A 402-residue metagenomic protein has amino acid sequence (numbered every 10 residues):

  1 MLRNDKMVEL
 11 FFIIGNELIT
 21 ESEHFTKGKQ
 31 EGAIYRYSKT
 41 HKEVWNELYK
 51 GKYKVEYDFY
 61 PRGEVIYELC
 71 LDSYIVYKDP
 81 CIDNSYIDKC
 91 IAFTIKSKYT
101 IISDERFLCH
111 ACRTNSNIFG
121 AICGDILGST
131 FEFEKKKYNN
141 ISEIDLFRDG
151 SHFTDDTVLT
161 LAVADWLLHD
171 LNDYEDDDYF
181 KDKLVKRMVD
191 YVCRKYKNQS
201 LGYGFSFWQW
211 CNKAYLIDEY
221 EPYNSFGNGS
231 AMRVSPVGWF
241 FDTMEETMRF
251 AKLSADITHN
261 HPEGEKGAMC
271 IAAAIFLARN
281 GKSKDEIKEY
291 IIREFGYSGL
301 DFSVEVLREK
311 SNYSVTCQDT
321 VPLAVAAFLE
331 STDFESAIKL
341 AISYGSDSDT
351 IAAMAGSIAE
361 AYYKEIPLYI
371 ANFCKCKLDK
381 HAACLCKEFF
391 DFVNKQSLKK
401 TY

Functional and structural regions predicted by a protein language model:
M1-F93: Glycine/tyrosine- and acidic-biased, solvent-exposed loop/turn segments at the edges of beta-strands
D83-Y402: Structured, active/binding-site neighborhoods that engage oxygen-rich ligands
